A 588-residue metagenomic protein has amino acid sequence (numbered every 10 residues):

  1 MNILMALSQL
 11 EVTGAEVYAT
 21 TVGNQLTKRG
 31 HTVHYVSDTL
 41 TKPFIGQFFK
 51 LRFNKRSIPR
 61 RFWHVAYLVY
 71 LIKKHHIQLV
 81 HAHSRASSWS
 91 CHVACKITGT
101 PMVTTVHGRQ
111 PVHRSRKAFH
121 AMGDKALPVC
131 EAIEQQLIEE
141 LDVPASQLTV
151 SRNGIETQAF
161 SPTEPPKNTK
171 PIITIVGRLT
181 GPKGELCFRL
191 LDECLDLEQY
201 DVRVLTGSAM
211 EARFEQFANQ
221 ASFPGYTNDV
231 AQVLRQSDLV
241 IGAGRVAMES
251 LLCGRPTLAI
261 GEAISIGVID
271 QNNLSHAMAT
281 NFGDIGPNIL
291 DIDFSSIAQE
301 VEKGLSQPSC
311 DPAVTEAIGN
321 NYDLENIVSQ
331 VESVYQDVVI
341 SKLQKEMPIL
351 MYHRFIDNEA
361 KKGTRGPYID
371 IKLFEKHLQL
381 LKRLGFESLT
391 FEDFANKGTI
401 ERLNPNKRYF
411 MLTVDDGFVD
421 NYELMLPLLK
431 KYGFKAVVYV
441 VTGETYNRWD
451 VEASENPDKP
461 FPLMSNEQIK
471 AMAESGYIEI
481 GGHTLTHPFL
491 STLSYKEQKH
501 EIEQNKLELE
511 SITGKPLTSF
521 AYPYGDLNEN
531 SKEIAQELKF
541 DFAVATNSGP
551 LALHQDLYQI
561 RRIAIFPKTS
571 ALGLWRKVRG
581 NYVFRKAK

Functional and structural regions predicted by a protein language model:
M5-R60, G207-R213: N-terminal strand-loop element at the rim of the active site of nucleotide-sugar-dependent glycosyltransferases
G14, T163-P165, G286-Q336: A charged, aromatic-enriched C-terminal amphipathic alpha-helix characteristic of glycosyltransferases across folds
A82-S88, V106: Short His-centered aromatic/hydrophobic patch
K96-I97, P101-E131, Q135, D142 (+1 more regions): A conserved, positively charged/aromatic
A132-I133, S151-F160, T180, A209 (+1 more regions): Short beta-strand->alpha-helix junction loop in the catalytic core of nucleotide-activated group-transfer enzymes
I138-E139, S146-Q147, G154-K170, G181-G184: Acidic anion/phosphate-binding donor-loop and adjacent secondary structure in glycosyltransferase catalytic cores
I172-M210: Conserved catalytic-core segment of nucleotide-activated headgroup transferases in glycan assembly
L343-T413, V419-D420, T492-K588: C-terminal active-site subregion of NodB/CE4 polysaccharide deacetylases
